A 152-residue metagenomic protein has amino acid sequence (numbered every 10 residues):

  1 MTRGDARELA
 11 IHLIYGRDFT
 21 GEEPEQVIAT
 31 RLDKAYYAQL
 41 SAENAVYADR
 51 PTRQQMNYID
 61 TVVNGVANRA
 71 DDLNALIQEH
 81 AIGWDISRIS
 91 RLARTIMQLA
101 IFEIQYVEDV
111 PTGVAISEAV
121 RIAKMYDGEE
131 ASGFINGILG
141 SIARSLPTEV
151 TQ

Functional and structural regions predicted by a protein language model:
M1-S132, N136-Q152: N-terminal interaction/assembly modules
